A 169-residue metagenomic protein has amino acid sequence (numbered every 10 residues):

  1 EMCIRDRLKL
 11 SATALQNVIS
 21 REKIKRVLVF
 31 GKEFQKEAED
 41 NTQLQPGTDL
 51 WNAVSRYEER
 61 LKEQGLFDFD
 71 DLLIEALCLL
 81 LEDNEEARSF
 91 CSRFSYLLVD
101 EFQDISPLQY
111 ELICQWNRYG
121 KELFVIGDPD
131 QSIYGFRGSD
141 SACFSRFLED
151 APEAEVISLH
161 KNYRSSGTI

Functional and structural regions predicted by a protein language model:
E1-I4: Short, small-residue-biased leader/transition segments that mark boundaries at the very start of proteins
K9-I24, G47, W51: Short, well-structured alpha-helical segments
K23-V27, N117: Short alpha-helix boundary/capping elements
L28-E39: Short, charged amphipathic alpha-helical segments flanked by flexible coils
T42-R146, S158-S165: Conserved helicase NTPase motor core
R146-P152: Short, conserved catalytic or adaptor-binding loops enriched in Gly and charged residues
